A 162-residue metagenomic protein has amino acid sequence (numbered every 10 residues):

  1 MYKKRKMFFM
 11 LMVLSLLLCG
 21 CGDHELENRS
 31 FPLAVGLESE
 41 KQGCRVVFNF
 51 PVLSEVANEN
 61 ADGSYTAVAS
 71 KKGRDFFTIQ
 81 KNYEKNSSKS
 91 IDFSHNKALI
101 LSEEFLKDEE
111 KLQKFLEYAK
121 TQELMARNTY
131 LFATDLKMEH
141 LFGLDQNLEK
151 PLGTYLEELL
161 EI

Functional and structural regions predicted by a protein language model:
M1-C19: Sec-dependent bacterial lipoprotein signal peptides
Y2, L18-I162: A glycine-rich, acidic short-motif signal
